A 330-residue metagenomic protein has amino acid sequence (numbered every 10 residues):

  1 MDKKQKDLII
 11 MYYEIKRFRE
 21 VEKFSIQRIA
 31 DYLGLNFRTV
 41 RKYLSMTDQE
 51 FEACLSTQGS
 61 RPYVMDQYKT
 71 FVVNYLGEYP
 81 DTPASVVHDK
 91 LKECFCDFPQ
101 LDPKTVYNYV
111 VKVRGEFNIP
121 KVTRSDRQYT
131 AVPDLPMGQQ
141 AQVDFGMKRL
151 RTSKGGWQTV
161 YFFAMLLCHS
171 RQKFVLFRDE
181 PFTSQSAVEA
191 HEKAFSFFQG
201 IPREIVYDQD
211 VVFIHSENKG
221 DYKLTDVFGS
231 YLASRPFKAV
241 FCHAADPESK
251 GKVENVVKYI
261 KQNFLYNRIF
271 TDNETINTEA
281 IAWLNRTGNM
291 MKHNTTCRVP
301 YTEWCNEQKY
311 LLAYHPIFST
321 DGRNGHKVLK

Functional and structural regions predicted by a protein language model:
M1-E50, E78: Double-stranded DNA-binding cores of transcription factors and transposases
Q5-L8, M46-G77, D81, M137 (+2 more regions): Basic, short loop/linker segments at the boundary and entry of helix-turn-helix/winged-helix-like folds
K23-S25, T82, L101: Residue-level signal for the short linker/turn that defines the boundary of a DNA-recognition helix
Y63-T70, N74, C94-D97, L101-K104 (+3 more regions): Mobile-element integrase/transposase regions, centering on the N-terminal DNA-binding/Zn-coordinating module
A84-D97: DNA-recognition alpha helix
G200-G220: Acidic/histidine-rich, metal-coordinating catalytic segments
Y207, A239-K261, I276: RNase H-like two-metal-ion nuclease catalytic core shared by retroviral integrases and related mobile-element nucleases
V257-K330: Active-site-proximal acidic segments at structured loop/helix or strand boundaries that coordinate catalytic metals
